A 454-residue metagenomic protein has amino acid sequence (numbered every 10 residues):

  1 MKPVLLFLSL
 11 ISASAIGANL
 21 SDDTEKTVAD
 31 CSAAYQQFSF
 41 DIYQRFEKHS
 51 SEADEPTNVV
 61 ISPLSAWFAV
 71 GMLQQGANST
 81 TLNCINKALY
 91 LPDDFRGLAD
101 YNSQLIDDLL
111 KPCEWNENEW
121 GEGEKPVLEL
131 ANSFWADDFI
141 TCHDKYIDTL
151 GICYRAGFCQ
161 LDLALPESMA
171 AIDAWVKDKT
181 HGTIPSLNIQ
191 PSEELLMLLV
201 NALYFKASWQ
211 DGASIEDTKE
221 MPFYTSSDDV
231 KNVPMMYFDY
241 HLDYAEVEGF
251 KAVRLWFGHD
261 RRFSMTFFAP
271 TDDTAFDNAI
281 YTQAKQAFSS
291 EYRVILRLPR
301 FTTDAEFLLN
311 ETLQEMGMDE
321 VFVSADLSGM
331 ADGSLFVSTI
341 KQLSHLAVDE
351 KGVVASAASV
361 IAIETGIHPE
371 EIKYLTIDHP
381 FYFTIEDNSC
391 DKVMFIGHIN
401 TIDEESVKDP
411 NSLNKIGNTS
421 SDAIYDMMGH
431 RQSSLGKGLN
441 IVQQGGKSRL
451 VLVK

Functional and structural regions predicted by a protein language model:
M1-V4, K454: Positively charged n-region of N-terminal signal peptides that target proteins for export
V4-A13: Sec-dependent N-terminal signal peptides
I16-I85, F95, D178, I367-E370 (+1 more regions): Flexible propeptides and autoinhibitory/regulatory segments associated with cysteine proteases
P56, P92-T271, A287-P369: Non-catalytic, conformational "gating/processing" segments within enzyme and secreted inhibitor domains
L199, K251-F268, P369-D403: Extended hydrophobic
A202, G436-N440: A glycine-anchored, Pro-Gly-centered beta-turn/N-cap motif
E404-R431: Residue-level detector of functionally pivotal "anchor" positions at catalytic/ligand-binding pockets or at interdomain
S406-K408, I441-K454: C-terminal tail/sorting-segment detector
